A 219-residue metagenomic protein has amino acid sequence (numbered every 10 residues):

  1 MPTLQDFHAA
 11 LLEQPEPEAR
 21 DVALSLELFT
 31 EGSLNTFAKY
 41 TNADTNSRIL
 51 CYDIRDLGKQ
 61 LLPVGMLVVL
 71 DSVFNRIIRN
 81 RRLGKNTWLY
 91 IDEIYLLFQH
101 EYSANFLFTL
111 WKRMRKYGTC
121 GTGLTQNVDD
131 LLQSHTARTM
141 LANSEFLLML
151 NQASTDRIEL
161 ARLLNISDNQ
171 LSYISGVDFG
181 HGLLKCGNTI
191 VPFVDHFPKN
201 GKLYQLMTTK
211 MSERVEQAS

Functional and structural regions predicted by a protein language model:
M1-L12, V194-S219: Charge-patterned, long linear interaction tracts outside catalytic cores
M1-T119, L132-H135, Y173-V177, G182-N188: P-loop NTPase motor domains
R55-L57, I94-L96, V128-D129, A153-T155 (+2 more regions): Short, glycine-/Ser/Thr-/acidic-enriched flexible segments
M66-L70, R138-T139, L164-I166, K199-G201: Short, solvent-exposed amphipathic alpha-helical segments in soluble enzyme and RNA/protein-processing domains
S72-R76, W111-R113, N143-L147, N169-Y173 (+2 more regions): Short, surface-exposed linear patches
K85-W88, L96-N105, T122, L148 (+4 more regions): Accessory regions of macromolecular translocation/handling assemblies
F108-V194: Conserved ATP-driven motor cores of ASCE-family P-loop NTPases powering translocation/secretion/packaging/pilus
